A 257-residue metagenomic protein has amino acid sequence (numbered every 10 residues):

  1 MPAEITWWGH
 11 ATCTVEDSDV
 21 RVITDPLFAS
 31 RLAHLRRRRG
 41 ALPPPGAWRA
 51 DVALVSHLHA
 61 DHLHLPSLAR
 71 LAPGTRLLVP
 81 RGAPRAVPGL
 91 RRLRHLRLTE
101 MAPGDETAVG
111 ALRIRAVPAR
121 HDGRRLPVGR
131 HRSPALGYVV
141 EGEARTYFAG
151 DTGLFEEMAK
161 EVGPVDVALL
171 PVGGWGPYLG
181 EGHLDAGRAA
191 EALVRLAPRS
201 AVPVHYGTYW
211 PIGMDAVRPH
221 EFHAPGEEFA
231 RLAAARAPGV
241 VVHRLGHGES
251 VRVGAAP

Functional and structural regions predicted by a protein language model:
M1-A3, E16-V22, E106-R115, E141-T146 (+1 more regions): Beta-strand-turn-beta hairpins that frame and shape the catalytic cleft of phosphate-ester-processing enzymes
G9-H10, P80-A86, A102-G104: Short, polar loop motifs at secondary-structure junctions
T14-L58, L65-R70, V79-G82, G123-V128 (+1 more regions): Pre-active-site segment of Zn-dependent metallo-hydrolases
I23-D25, R49-L63, L78-R81, Y147-G150 (+3 more regions): Active-site neighborhood of phospho(di)ester-bond hydrolases with catalytic His/Asp-centered motifs
S30-R31, H59-L63, P84-V87, D105-A108 (+5 more regions): Active-site environment of divalent metal-dependent phosphoester hydrolases
S30-R31, R115-E143, T152-E157, V167-L169: Active-site-proximal loop/helix segment associated with metal-binding centers of metalloenzymes
H64-P73, G89-R91, I212-H223: Metal-dependent catalytic neighborhoods of phosphoester/phosphodiester hydrolases
G82, F155-H247: Cap/insert and terminal regions of metallo-dependent hydrolase folds
